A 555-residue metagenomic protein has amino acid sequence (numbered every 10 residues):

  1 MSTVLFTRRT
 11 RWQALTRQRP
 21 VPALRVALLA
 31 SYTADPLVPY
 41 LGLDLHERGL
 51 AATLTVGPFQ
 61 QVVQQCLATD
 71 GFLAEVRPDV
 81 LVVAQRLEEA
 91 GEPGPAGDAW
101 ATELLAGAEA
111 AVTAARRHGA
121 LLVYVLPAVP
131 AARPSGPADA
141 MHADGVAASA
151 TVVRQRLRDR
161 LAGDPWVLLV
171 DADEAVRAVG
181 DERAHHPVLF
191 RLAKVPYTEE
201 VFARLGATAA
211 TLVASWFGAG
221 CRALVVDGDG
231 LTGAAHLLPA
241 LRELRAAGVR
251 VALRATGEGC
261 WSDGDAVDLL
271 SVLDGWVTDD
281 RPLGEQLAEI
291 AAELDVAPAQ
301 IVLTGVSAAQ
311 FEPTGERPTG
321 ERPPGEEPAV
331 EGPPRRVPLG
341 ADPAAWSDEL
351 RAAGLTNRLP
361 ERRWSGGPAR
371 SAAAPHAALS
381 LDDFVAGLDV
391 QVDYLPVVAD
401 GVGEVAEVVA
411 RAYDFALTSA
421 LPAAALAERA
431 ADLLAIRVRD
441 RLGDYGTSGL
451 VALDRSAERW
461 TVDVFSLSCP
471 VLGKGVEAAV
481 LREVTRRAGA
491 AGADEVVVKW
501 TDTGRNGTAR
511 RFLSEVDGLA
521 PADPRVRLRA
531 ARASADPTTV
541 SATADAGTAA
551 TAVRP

Functional and structural regions predicted by a protein language model:
M1-G57: Serine-esterase "nucleophile elbow" of acetyl-processing enzymes
A23, Y40, E47-G49, G57 (+2 more regions): Alpha-helical cap/lid subdomain in secreted, periplasmic, or secretory-pathway luminal O-acyl-processing enzymes
L28-L29, V125, V226-D227, R254 (+2 more regions): Short hydrophobic segments within beta-strands
G107-A115, H236-A247: Catalytic-core regions built around general acid/base machinery
R222-A235: Asp-based phosphoryl-transfer active-site loop
A235, W276-R281, V397, F415-S419 (+3 more regions): Short, contiguous acidic/charged loop-to-helix segments that flank catalytic cores in large enzymes
E243, A247-R250, E258-I436, L442-T447 (+1 more regions): C-terminal cap/substrate-recognition subdomain and adjoining C-terminal extension of metal-dependent phosphatase-like
T447-S448, L453-A520: Acyl-donor binding region in acyl/amide transferases
